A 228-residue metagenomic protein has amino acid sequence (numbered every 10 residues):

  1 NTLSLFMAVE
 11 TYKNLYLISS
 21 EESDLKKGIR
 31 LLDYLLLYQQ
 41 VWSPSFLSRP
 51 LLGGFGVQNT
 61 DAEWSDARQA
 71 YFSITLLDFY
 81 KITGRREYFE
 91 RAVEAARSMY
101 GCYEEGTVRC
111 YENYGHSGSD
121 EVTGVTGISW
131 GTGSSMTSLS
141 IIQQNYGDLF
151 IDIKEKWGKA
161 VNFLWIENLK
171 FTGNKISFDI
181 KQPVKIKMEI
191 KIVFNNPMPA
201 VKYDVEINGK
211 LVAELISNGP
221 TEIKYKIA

Functional and structural regions predicted by a protein language model:
N1-P183: Glycan-recognition and catalytic cores of secretory/periplasmic carbohydrate-active enzymes
E94, A200-D204: N-terminal processing/targeting junctions
G133-S134, I216-A228: C-terminal beta-strand-rich structural cap/linker in extracellular carbohydrate-active enzymes
I166-F171, A213-I216, Y225: Short, exposed beta-strand/loop patches in secreted or surface proteins that constitute
K175-S177, K187-K191, E222: Intrinsic-disorder/low-complexity, polar/charged segments enriched in Ser/Thr/Lys/Arg/Asp/Glu/Gln
F178-I180, V205, A228: Short, well-structured beta-strand segments within conserved domains
P183-V201: Surface-exposed beta-strand/loop patches in extracellular or lumenal glycoproteins
E206-K210: Short strand-turn-strand beta-turns centered on an Asx-Gly dipeptide
